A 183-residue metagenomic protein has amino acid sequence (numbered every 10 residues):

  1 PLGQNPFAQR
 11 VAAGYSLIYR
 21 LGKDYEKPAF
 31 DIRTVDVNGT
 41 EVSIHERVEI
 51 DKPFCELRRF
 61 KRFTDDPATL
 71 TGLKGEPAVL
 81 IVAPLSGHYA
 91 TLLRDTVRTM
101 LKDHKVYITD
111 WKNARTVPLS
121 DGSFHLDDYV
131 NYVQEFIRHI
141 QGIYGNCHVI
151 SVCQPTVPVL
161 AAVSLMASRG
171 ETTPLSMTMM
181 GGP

Functional and structural regions predicted by a protein language model:
P1-T40, T71: N-terminal targeting or regulatory segments adjacent to alpha/beta-hydrolase or S9 domains
D31-D36, T40-V117: Short, surface-exposed "cap/lid" segments of acyl-processing enzymes
L80, D110, C147-A162, G181: Catalytic nucleophile loop
T116-S120, V130-C147, V159-S164: Conserved acidic catalytic loop of the alpha/beta-hydrolase fold
H125-Y129, Q154-P155: Phosphate/oxyanion-binding active-site loops and adjacent basic polyanion-contact surfaces
M166-G170: Active-site catalytic pocket residues across diverse enzymes, especially alpha/beta-hydrolases
M177-P183: Active-site nucleophile loop of the alpha/beta-hydrolase fold
